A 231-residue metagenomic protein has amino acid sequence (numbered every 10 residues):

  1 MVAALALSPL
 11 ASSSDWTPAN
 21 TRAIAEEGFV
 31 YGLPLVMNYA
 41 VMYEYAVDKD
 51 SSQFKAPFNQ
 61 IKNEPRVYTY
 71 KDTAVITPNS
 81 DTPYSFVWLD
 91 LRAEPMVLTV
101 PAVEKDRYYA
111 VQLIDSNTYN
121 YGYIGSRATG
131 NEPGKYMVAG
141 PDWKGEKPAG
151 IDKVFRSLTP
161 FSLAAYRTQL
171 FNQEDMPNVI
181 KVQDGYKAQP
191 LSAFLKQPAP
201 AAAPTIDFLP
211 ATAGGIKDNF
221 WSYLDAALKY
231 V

Functional and structural regions predicted by a protein language model:
M1-S8: Bacterial N-terminal signal peptides
L10-V231: A compositional/structural signature for long, glycine/proline-rich flexible linkers and loops on extracytoplasmic
